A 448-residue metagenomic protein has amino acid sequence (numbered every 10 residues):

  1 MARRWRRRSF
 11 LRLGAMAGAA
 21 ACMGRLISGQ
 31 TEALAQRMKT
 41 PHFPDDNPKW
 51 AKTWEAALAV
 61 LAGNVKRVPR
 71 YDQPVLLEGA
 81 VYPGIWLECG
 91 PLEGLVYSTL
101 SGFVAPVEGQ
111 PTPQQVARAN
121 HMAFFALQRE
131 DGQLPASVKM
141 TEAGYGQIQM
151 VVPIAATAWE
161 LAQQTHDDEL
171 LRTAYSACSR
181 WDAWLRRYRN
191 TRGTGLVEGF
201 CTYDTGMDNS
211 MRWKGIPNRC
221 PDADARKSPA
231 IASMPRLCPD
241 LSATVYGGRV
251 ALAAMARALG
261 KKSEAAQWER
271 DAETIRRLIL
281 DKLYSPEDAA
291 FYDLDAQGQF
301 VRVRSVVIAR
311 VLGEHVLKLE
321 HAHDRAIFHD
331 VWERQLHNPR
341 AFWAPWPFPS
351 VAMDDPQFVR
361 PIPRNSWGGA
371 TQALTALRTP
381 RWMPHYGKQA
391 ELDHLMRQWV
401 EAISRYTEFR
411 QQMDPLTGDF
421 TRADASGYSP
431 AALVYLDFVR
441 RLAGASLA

Functional and structural regions predicted by a protein language model:
M1-S9: N-terminal secretory signal peptides
R3-R4, G24-P48: C-terminal segment of N-terminal export signals and the immediately downstream linker at the start of the mature
S9-T31: N-terminal export signals
P44-G84, R118-G144, T191-R236, R277-T371 (+1 more regions): Extended glycan-interaction surfaces of carbohydrate-active proteins
W54-A57, C178, A265-L283, W399: Short amphipathic alpha-helical coiled-coil/interface segments
P83-K214, P239-S242, Y246, V301 (+4 more regions): Aromatic-rich carbohydrate-recognition surfaces in CAZymes
L161-R172, L252-Q267, Y386: Inter-helical turn/loop segments and adjacent helix faces that build the functional surface of alpha-helical bundle
R236-L259, E269: Aromatic- and glycine-enriched pocket-lining scaffold segments that form the walls of small-molecule binding clefts
